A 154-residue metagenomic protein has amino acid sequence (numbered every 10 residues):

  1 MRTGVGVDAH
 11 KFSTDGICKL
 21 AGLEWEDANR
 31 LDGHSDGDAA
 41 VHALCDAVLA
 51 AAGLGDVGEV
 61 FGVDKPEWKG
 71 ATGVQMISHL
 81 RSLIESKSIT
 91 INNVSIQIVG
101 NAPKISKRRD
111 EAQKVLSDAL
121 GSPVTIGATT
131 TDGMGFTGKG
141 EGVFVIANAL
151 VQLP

Functional and structural regions predicted by a protein language model:
M1-V115: RNase III-family endoribonuclease catalytic core
S95, P123-T125: Structural preference for beta-strand elements that scaffold enzyme active sites
S106-K107, G133-T137: Short active-site-adjacent structural elements
D118-S122: Beta-rich strand-turn-strand
I126-T130: Pyridoxal 5′-phosphate
T137-P154: C-terminal edge-of-domain segments
